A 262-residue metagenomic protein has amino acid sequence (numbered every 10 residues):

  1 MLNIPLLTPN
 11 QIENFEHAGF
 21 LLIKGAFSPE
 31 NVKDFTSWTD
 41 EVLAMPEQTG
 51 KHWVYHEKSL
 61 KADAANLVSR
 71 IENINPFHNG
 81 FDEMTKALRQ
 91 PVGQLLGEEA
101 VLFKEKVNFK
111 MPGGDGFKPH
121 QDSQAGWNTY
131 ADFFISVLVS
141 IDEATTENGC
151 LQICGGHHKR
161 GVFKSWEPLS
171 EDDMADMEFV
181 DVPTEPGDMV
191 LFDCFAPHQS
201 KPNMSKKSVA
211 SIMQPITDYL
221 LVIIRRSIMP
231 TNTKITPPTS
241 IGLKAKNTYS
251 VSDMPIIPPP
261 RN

Functional and structural regions predicted by a protein language model:
M1-H17, K24-P119, A125-N128: Non-heme Fe(II)-dependent double-stranded beta-helix
I4-P5, A131, D173-M174: Short loop/turn motifs at secondary-structure junctions and domain boundaries
S28-P29, N108-K110, G114, Q124 (+4 more regions): Short, solvent-exposed loop/turn segments at secondary-structure junctions
L43-H56, A196-N262: Non-heme Fe(II)/2-oxoglutarate
K118-A125, V139, L169-D176: Active-site glycine-rich loop that binds ribose-phosphate moieties when present
H120, N128-T146, P183, L191 (+1 more regions): Short, conserved beta-strand element in jelly-roll/cupin
D132, S136, L151, M189 (+1 more regions): Structural motif
A144-K201: Double-stranded beta-helix
